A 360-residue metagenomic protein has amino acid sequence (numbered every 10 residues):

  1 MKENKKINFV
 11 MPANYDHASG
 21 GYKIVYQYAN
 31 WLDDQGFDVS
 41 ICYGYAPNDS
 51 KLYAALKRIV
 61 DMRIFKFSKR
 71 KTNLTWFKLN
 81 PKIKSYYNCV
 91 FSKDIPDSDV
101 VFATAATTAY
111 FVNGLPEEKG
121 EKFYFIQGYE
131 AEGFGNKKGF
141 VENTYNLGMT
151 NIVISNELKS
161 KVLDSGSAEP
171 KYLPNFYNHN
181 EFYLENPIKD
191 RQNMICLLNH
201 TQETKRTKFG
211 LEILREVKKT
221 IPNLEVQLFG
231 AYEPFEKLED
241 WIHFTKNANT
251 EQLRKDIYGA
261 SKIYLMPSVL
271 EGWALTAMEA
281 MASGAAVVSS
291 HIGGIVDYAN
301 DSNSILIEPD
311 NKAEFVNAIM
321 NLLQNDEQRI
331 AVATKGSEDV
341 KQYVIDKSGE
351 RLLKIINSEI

Functional and structural regions predicted by a protein language model:
N8, I152-V153, P187-K205, L211-K218: Conserved donor-binding/catalytic core segment of Leloir-type glycosyltransferases
A131-K137, D164, K171-R191: Acidic anion/phosphate-binding donor-loop and adjacent secondary structure in glycosyltransferase catalytic cores
Y232-K255: Nucleotide-activated donor-binding/catalytic signature segment of Leloir-type glycosyltransferases, i.e., the conserved
K237, I292-L306: Short acidic/histidine- and often glycine-rich active-site loop of Leloir-type glycosyltransferases that engages
V269: Aromatic "clamp/platform" in nucleotide-sugar-dependent glycosyltransferases that forms part of the donor/acceptor
A286-S289: Short hydrophobic beta-strand element within catalytic cores of glycosyltransferases and related nucleotide-activated
D301, I305-K312, N321-D326: Conserved acidic donor-binding segment of nucleotide-sugar-dependent glycosyltransferases
E314, N321, Q328-Q342, R351-K354: A short, well-ordered alpha-helix in the C-terminal region of glycosyltransferases
